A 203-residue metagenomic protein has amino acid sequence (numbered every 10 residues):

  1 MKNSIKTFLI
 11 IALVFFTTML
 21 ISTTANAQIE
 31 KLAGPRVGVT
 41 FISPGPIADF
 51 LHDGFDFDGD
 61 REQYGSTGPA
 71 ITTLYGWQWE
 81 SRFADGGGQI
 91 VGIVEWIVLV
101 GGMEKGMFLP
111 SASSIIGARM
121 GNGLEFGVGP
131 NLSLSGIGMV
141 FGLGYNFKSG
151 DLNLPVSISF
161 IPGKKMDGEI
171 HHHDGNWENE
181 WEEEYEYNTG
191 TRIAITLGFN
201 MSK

Functional and structural regions predicted by a protein language model:
M1-I29: Bacterial Sec-dependent N-terminal signal peptides
V14-T23, W96-V98, S111, R119: Hydrophobic alpha-helical transmembrane segments of integral membrane proteins
A27-L32, A84-G92, G106, G123 (+2 more regions): Short loop/turn motifs that connect adjacent beta-strands in outer-membrane beta-barrel proteins
E30, S66-L74, Q89, K105-L109 (+2 more regions): Transmembrane beta-barrel outer-membrane domains
L32, R36-Q63, G127-K203: Outer-membrane beta-barrel translocator/channel fold
R61-G102: A glycine-rich, hydrophobic loop/mini-helix early in the fold
Y75-W79, S114-I116, F141-L143, I195-L197: Membrane-embedded beta-strands of outer-membrane beta-barrel proteins, especially the hydrophobic/small aromatic
L99-E125: Mid-length scaffold segments of soluble, non-membrane domains
